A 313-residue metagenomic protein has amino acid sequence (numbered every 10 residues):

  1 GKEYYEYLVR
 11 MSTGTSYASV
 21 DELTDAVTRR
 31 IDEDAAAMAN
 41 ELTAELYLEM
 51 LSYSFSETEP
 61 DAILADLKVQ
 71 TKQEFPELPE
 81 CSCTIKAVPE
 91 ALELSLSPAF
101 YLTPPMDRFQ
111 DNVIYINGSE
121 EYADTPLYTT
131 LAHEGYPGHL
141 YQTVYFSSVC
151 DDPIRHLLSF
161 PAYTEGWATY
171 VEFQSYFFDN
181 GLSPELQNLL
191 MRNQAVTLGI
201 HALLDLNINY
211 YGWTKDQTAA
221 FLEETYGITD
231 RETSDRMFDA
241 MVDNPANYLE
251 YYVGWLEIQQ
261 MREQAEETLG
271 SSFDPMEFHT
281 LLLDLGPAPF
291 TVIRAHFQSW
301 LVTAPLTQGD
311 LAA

Functional and structural regions predicted by a protein language model:
G1-A313: N-terminal maturation segment of proteins
